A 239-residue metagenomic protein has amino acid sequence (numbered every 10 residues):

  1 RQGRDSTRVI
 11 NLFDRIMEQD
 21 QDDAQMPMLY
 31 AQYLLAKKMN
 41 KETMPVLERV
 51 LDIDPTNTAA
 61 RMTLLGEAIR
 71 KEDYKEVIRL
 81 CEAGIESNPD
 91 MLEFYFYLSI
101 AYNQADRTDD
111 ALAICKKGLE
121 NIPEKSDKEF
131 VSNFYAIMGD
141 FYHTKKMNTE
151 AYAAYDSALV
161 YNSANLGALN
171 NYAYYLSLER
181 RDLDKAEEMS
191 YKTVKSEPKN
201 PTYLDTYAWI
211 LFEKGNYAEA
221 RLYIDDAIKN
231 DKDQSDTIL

Functional and structural regions predicted by a protein language model:
R1-L239: Alpha-solenoid helical repeat scaffolds
